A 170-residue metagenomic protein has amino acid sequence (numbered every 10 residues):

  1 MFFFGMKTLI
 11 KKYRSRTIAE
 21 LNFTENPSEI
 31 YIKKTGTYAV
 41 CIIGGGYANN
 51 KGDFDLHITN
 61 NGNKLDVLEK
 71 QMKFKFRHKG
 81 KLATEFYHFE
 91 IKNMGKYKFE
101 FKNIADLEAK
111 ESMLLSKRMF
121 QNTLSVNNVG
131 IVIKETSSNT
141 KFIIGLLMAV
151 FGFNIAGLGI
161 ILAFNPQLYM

Functional and structural regions predicted by a protein language model:
M1-M170: Acidic, Ser/Thr/Pro
